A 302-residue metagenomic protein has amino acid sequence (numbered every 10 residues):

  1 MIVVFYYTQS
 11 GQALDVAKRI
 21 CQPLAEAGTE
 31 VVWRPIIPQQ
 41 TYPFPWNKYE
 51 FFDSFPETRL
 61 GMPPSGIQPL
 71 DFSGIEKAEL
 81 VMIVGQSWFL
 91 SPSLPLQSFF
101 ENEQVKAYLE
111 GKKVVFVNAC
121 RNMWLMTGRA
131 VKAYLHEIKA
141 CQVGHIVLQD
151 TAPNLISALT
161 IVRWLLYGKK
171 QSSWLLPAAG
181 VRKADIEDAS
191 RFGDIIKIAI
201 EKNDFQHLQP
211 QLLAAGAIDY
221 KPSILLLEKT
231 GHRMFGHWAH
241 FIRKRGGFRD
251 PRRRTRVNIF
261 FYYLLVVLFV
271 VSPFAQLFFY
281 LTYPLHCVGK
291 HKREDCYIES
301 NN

Functional and structural regions predicted by a protein language model:
M1-G85, L90-P95, E101, L109-E110 (+1 more regions): N-terminal beta1-alpha1-beta2 submodule of the flavodoxin-like/Rossmannoid cofactor-binding fold
Q22, Q97-G111, R129-A140: Short, surface-exposed basic-aromatic patches at helix termini and helix-loop junctions that form
Q39-P43, D150-L155: A short acidic, often aromatic-flanked loop/helix-cap motif at beta-alpha or helix-coil junctions that lines enzyme
F55-T58, A133-C141, I161-W174: A polyampholytic, Gly/Pro-enriched intrinsically disordered region
L94-P95, M126-R129, S157: A short secondary-structure junction signal
K113-P153: Short, glycine-/small-residue-rich phosphate/pyrophosphate-handling segment
P153-T230: Glycine-rich phosphate/pyrophosphate-binding loop and the adjoining helix
